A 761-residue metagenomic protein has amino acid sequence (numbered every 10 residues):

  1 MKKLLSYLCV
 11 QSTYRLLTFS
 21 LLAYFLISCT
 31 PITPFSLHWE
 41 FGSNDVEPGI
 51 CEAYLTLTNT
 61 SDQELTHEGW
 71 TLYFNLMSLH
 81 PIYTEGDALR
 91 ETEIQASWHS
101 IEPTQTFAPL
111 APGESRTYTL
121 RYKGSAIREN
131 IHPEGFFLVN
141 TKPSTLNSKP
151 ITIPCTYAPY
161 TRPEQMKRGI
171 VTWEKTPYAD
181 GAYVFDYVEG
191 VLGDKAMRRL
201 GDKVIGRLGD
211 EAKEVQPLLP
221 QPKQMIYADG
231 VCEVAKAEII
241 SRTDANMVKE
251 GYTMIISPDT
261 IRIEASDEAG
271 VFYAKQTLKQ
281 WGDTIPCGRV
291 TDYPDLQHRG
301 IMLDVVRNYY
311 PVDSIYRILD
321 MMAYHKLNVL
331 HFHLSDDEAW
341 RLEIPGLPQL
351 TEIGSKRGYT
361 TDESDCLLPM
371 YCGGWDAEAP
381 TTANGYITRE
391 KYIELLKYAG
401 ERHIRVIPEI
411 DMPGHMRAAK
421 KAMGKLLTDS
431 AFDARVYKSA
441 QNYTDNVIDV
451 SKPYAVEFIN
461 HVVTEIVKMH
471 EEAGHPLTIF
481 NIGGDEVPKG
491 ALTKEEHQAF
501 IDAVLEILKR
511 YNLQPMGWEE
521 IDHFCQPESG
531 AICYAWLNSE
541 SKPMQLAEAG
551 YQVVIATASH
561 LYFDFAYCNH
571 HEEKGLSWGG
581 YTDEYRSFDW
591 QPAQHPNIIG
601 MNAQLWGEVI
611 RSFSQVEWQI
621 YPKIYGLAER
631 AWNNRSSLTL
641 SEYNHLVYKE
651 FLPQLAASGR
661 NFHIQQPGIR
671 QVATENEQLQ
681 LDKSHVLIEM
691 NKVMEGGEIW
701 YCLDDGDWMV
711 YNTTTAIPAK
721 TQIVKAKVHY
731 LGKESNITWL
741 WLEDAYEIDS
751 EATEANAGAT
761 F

Functional and structural regions predicted by a protein language model:
P31-G49: Low-complexity, acidic Ser/Thr/Pro/Gly-rich terminal tails and inter-domain linkers that flank the onset of structured
T56-E64: Asparagine-centered strand-capping/turn motif at beta-strand->loop junctions
E64-Q95: Short acidic, flexible loop segments centered on an aromatic residue
F137-V204, L208-V290, M516-D522, L681 (+2 more regions): Acidic, contiguous N-terminal accessory segments
M247-T444, Y454, E465-E471, H475: Feature activates predominantly on carbohydrate-active enzymes
G424, Y437-S439, T444-S529, L537-N538 (+1 more regions): Active-site neighborhood of glycoside hydrolase catalytic domains
P515, E520-A531, L537-S684: Flexible, acidic glycine-rich loops studded with aromatic residues
H645-F761: Short, compositionally stereotyped local motifs that mark structural "simplifiers"
